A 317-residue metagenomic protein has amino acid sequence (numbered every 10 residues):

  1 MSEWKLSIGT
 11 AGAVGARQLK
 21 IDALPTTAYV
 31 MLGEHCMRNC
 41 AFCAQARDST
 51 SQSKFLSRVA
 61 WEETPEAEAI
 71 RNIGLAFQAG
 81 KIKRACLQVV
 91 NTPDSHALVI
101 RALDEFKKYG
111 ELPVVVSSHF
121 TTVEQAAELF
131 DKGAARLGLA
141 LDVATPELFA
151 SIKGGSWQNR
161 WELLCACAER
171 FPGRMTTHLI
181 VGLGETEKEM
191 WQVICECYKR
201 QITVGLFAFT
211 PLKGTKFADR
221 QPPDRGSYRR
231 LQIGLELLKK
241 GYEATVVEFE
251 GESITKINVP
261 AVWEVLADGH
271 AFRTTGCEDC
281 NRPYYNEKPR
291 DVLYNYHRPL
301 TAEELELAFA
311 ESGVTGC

Functional and structural regions predicted by a protein language model:
M1-E63, N72-L75, A271, P283-Y285: N-terminal [4Fe-4S]-dependent radical SAM core
M1-T10, A261-C317: Radical SAM enzyme core and accessory elements
L24-H35, E248-T275: Immediate flanking context of iron-sulfur cluster ligation sites
R47-H96, K107-Q125, A134-E162, T176 (+1 more regions): Core AdoMet radical
A97-V114, S156-R174, D224-A244: Alpha-helix-loop-beta-strand connector modules within alpha/beta enzyme cores
T122-K132, V181-R200: Catalytic cores of alpha/beta
E147-K153, G184-E185, T203-Y228, G241-E264: Flexible glycine/acidic-rich beta-alpha junction loops that bind and position SAM and/or redox cofactors in anaerobic
L164-K188, A208-F209, G214: Conserved strand-turn element in the central/C-terminal portion of the radical SAM core barrel that lines
